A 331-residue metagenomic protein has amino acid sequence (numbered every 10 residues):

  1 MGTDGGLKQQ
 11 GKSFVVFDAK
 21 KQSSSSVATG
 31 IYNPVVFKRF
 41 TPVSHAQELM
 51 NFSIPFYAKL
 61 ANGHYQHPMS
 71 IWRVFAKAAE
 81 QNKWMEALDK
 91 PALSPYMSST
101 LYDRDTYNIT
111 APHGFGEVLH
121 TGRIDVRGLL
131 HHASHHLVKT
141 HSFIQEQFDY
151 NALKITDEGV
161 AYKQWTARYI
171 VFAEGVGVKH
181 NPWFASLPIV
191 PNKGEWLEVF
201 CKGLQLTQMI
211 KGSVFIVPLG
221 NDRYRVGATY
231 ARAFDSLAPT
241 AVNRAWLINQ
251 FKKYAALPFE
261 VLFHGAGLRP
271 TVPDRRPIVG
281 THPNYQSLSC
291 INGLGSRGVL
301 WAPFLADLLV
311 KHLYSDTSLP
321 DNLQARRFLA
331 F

Functional and structural regions predicted by a protein language model:
M1-Q10, S26, G30-I31, V36 (+2 more regions): Active-site substrate-recognition segment that forms the wall of the catalytic cavity or substrate channel
K12-D18: Short beta-strand "acidic-cap" motif of Rossmann-like dinucleotide-binding folds
K20-Q22: Helix N-cap at the beta1-alpha1 junction of Rossmann-like dinucleotide-binding domains, i.e., the first residues
G30-H113: Dinucleotide-binding Rossmann-like beta1-alpha1 core, especially the glycine-rich loop that anchors the ADP
F40-N51, G116-H132, A238-V242, L300: Short beta-strand to alpha-helix junction loop
G116-Y169, A173: Helical element adjacent to the flavin cofactor pocket in flavoenzyme catalytic cores
F263-F331: C-terminal catalytic lobe of FAD-dependent flavoproteins
